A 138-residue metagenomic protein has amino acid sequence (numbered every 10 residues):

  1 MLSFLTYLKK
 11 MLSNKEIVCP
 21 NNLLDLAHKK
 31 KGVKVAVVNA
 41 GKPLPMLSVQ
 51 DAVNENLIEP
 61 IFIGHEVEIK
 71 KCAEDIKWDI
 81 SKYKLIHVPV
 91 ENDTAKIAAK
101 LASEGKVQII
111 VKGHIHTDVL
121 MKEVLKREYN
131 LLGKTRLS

Functional and structural regions predicted by a protein language model:
L2-D25: Positively charged, low-complexity intrinsically disordered leader regions
K30-P45: Short, glycine-rich nucleotide/cofactor-binding loops
V33-A36, E59-I61, Y83-K84, V107-I109: Structural motif
P43-L57: Histidine-anchored nucleotide/phosphate-binding helix
P45, V67-C72: Short, charged/polar "capping" segments at the starts of alpha-helices and the immediately preceding loops
N56-E68: Short internal beta-strands
I76-S81, N130: Short helix-capping segments at alpha-helix termini
I86-S138: N-terminal glycine-rich phosphate/adenylate-binding segment common to multiple enzyme folds
